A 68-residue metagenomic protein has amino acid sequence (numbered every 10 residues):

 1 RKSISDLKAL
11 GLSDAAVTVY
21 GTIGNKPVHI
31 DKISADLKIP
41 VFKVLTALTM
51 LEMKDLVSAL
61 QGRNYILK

Functional and structural regions predicted by a protein language model:
R1-K68: Glycine-biased, small-residue-rich flexible motifs in mid-sequence functional cores and linkers
